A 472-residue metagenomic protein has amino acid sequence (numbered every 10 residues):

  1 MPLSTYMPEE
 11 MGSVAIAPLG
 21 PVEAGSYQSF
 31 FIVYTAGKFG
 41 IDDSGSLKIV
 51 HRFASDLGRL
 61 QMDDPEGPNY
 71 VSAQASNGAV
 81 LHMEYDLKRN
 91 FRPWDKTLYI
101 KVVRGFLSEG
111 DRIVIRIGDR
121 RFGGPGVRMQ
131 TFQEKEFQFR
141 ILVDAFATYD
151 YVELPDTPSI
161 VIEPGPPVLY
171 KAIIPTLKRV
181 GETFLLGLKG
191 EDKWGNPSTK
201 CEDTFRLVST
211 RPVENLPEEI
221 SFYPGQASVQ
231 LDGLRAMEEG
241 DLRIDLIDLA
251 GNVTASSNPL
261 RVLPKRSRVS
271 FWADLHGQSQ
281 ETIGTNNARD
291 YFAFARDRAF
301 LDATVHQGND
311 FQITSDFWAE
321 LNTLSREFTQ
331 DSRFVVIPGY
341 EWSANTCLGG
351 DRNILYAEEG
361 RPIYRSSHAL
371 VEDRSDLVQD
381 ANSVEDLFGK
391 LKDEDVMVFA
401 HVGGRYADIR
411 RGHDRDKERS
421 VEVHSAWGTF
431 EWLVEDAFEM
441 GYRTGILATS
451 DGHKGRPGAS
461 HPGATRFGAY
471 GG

Functional and structural regions predicted by a protein language model:
M1-L169: Ser/Thr/Pro/Gly-rich, low-complexity intrinsically disordered stalk/linker tracts of secreted and surface-exposed
A15-P18, V22-A24, F31-I32, K88-N90 (+6 more regions): Short secondary-structure boundary micro-motifs
A36, V102-R104, L177, Q230-R235: Extracellular/luminal low-complexity segments enriched in Ser/Thr/Pro
D150-I173, L177, V262-R268, A469-G472: A structural signal for beta-strand and strand-to-loop patches characteristic of beta-rich domains
R179-G472: Extended, charged catalytic domains and RNA/DNA-binding interfaces, predominantly in divalent-metal-using enzymes
